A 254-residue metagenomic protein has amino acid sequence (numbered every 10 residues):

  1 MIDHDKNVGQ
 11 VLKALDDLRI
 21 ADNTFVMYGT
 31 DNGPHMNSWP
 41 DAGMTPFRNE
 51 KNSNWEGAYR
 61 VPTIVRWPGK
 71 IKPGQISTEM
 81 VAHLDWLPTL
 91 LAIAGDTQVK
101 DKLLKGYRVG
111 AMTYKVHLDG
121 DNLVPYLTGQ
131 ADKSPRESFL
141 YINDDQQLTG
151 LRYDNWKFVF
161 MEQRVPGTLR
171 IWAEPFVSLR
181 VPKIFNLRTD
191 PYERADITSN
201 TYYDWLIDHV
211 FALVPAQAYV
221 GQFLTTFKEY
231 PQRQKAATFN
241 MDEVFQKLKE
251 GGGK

Functional and structural regions predicted by a protein language model:
M1, N52, R60-I64, V181: Catalytic cores of eukaryotic secretory-pathway lumenal/extracellular enzymes that build and remodel glycoconjugates
D3-V11, W86, A212, A216-Y219 (+1 more regions): Alpha-helical packing segments of well-folded alpha/beta enzyme cores
D3-W39: Metal-dependent active-site segment of extracytoplasmic phospho-/sulfohydrolases and closely related
K13-I20, L91-V99, T128, G221-K228: Sec-exported extracytoplasmic/periplasmic mature domains
Y28-M36, Y141-Q146, F227-D242: Short, solvent-exposed turn/loop segments enriched in Gly/Ser/Thr/Pro and often Arg
P34-E56, I71-Q75, E79, L84-R188 (+1 more regions): C-terminal cap/loop subdomain of S1 sulfatases and analogous C-terminal strand-loop tails that border
Y153, F158-V159, R164-V165, A173-K183 (+1 more regions): Long, internal low-complexity/basic segments
